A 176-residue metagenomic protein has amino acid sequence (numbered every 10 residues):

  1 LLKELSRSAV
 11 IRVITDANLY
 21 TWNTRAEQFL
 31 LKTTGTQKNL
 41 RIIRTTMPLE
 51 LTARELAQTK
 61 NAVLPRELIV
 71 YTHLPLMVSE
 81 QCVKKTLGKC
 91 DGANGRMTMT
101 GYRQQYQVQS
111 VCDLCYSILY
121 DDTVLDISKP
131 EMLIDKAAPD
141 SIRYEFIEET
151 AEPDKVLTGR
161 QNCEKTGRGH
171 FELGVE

Functional and structural regions predicted by a protein language model:
L1-E176: Active-site pocket-lining/capping segments in soluble small-molecule metabolic enzymes
